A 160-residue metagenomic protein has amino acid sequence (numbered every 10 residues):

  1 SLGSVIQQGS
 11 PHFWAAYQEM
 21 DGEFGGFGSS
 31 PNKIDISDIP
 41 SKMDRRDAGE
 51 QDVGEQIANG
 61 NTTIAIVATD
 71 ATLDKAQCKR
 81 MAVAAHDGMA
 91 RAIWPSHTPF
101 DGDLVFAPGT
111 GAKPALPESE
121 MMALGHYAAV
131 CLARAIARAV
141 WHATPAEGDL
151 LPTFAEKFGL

Functional and structural regions predicted by a protein language model:
S1-L160: A structural signal for small-residue-enriched, beta-sheet-centric alpha/beta enzyme cores and oligomeric scaffold folds
